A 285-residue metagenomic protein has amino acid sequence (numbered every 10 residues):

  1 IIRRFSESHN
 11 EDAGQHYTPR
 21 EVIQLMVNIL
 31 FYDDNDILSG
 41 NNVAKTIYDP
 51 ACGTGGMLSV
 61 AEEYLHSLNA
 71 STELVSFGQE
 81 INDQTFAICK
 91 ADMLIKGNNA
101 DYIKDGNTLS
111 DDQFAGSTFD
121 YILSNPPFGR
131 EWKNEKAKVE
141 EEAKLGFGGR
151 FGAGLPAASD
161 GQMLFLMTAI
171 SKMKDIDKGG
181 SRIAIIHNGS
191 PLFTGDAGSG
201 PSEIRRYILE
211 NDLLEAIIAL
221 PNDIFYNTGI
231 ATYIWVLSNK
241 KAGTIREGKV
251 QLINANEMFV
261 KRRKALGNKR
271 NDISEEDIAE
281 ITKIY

Functional and structural regions predicted by a protein language model:
I1-S6, N10: Long recognition/docking surfaces used for binding and targeting
R3, N28, Y32, D175: Glycine-rich, acidic and aromatic/proline-enriched surface loops and short helix-turn segments that act as binding
S8-H9, S71-T72, R150-G152: A short, mixed-charge helix-start or loop-turn motif at secondary-structure junctions
D12-R20, G154-S159: Short acidic-aromatic active-site loops that bind/stabilize oxyanions
H16-S124, F128-E141, M163, N188-S190 (+3 more regions): Conserved S-adenosyl-L-methionine
G116, D120-Y285: A conserved structural/catalytic subdomain of Rossmann-like adenosyl-cofactor enzymes
